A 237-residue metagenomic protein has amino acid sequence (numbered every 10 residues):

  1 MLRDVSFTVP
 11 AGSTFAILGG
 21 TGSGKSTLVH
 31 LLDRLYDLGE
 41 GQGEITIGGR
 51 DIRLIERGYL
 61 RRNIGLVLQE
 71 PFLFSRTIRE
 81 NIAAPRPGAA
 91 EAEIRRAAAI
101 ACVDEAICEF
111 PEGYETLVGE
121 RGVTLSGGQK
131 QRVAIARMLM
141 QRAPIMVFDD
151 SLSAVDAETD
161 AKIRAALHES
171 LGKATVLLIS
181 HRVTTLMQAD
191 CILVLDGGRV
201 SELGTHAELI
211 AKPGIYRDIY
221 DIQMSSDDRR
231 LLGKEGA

Functional and structural regions predicted by a protein language model:
M1-A237: ABC-type nucleotide-binding domain
